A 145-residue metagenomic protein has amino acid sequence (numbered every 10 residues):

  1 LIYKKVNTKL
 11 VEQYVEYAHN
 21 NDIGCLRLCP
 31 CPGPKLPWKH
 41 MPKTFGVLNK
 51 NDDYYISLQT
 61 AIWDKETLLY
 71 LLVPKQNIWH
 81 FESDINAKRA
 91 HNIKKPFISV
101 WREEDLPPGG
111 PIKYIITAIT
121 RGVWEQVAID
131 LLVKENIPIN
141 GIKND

Functional and structural regions predicted by a protein language model:
I2-K35: Conserved donor-nucleotide/metal-binding helix-loop-beta segment in metal-dependent transferases, i.e., the alpha-helix
I2-K5, P34-W38, L106-I115: Short catalytic/ligand-binding loop motif for oxyanion handling, primarily in non-cytosolic enzymes, centered on
Y14-D22, L72, I85-H91, L132: Hydrophobic, Leu/Ile/Phe/Ala-enriched alpha-helical segments that form helix-helix packing faces
N20-C25, A90-I98, P138-I139: Structural alpha-beta junctions
R27, I119-R121, N140: An N-terminal, helix-rich hydrophobic module
K39-D53: Short, flexible, basic/aromatic active-site loop/helix in glycosyltransferases
D53-V127: Catalytic core and acceptor-binding pocket of nucleotide-sugar-dependent glycosyltransferases
V133-D145: Membrane-proximal basic amphipathic "stem/tether" segments
